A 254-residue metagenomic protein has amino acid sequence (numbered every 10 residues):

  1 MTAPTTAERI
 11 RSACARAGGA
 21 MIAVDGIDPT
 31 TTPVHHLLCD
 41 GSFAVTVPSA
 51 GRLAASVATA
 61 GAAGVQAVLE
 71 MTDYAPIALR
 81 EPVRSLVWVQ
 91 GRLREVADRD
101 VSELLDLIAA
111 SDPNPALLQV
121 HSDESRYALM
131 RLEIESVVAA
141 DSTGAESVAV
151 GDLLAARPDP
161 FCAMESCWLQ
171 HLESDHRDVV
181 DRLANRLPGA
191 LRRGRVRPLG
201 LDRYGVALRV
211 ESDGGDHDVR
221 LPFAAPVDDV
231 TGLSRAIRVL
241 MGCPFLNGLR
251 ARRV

Functional and structural regions predicted by a protein language model:
M1-T59: An N-terminal domain-cap segment
R9, T30-V34, Y74-R80, A116-H121: Catalytic micro-motifs at enzyme active sites that drive phosphoryl/nucleotidyl and oxygen chemistry
R11-C14, A58-G61, L79-R80, V120-E124 (+1 more regions): A general structural signal for short secondary-structure junctions and capping/turn motifs
A17-A20, G41-S42, G64-Q66, R126-L129 (+1 more regions): Short, surface-exposed beta-edge/turn micro-motifs
P29, D40-A44, R84-L86, R203 (+1 more regions): Coil-to-beta-strand transition motifs
S42-P48, L69, V89, R94 (+2 more regions): Short hydrophobic-aromatic micro-motifs
A50-P113, D216-D218: Short, structured beta-strand-loop surface elements
L105-V254: C-terminal edge-of-domain segments
